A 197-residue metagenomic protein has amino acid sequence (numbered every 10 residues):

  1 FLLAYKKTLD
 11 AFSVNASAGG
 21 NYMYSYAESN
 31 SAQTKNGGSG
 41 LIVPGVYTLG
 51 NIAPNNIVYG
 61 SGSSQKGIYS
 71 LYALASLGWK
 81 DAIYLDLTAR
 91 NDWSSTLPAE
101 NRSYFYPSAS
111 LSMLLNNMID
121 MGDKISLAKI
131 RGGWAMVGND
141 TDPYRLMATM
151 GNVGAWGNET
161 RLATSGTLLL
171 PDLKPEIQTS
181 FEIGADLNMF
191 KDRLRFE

Functional and structural regions predicted by a protein language model:
F1-E197: Extracellular/periplasmic, surface-exposed regions of secreted and cell-surface proteins
